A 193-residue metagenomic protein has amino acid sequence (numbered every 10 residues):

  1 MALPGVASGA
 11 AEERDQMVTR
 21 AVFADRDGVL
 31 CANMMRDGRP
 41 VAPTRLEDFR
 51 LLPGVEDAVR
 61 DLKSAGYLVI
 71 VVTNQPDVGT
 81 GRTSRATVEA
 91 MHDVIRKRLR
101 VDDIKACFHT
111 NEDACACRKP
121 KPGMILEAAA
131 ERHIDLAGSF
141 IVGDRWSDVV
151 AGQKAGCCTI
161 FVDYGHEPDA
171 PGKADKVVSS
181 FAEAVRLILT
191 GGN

Functional and structural regions predicted by a protein language model:
L3-G9, R14-V22, A86-D103, E112-I141 (+1 more regions): Asp-based, Mg2+/Mn2+-dependent phosphohydrolase catalytic module
L3-V6, E12-L68: Active-site neighborhood of HAD-like aspartate-dependent phosphohydrolases
V29, Q75-P76, W146: Short glycine-rich anion-binding loops that position phosphate/pyrophosphate groups of nucleotides and phosphorylated
C31-N33, G38, T80, V150 (+2 more regions): Conserved protein kinase catalytic core
A32-M34, F108, D163: Residue-level signal for short segments within beta-strands and strand-turn junctions of well-structured beta-sheet
R39-A42, D77-G81, N111-C115, P168-P171: A short acidic, helix-capping loop that chelates divalent metal ions and anchors anionic groups
T44-F49, G81-R85, R118, A174: Flexible, glycine- and charge-enriched loops at secondary-structure boundaries
V55-V88, H92, V101-D113, G152: Substrate-recognition element of Asp-dependent hydrolases with the DxDx(T/V) motif
